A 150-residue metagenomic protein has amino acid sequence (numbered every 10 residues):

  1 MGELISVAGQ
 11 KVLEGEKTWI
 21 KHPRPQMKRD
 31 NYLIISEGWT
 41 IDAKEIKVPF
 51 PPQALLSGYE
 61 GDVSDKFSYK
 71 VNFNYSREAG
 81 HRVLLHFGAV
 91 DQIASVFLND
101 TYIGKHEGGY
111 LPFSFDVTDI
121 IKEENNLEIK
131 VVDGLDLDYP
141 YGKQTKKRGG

Functional and structural regions predicted by a protein language model:
M1-V90, L135-G150: Extended carbohydrate-recognition surfaces in non-catalytic/accessory domains of CAZymes and lectin-like proteins
V90-Q92, L111: A generic "binding-loop/recognition-motif" signal
A94-V96: Short beta-strand elements bearing conserved aromatic residues within extracellular beta-rich modules
L98-Q144: Beta-strand-rich ligand-recognition modules
